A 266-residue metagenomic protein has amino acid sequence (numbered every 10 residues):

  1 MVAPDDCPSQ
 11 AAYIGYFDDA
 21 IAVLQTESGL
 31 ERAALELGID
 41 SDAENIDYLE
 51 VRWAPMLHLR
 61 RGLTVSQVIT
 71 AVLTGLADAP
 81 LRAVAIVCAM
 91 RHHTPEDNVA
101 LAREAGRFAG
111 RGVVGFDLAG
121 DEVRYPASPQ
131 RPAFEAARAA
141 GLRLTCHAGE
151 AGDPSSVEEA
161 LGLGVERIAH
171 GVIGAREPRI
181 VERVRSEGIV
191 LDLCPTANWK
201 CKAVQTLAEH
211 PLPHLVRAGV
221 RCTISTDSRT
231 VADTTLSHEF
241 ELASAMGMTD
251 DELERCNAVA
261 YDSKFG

Functional and structural regions predicted by a protein language model:
M1-L142, A151-S156, G162, E166-R167 (+2 more regions): Metal-cofactor-binding active-site regions of metalloenzymes
